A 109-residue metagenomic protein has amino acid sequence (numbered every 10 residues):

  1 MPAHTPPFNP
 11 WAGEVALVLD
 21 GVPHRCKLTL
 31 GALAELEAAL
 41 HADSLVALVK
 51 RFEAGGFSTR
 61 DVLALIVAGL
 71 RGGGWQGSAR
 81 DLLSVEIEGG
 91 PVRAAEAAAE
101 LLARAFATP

Functional and structural regions predicted by a protein language model:
M1-V18, D43-E53, F57-R60, R71-P109: Charged interaction scaffolds used for protein-protein
G21-P23: Glycine-centered positions within short beta-strands or beta-hairpins
C26-L28: Short capping micro-motif at the N-terminus of alpha-helices
L30-A47: Short, surface-exposed, low-complexity cationic segments
